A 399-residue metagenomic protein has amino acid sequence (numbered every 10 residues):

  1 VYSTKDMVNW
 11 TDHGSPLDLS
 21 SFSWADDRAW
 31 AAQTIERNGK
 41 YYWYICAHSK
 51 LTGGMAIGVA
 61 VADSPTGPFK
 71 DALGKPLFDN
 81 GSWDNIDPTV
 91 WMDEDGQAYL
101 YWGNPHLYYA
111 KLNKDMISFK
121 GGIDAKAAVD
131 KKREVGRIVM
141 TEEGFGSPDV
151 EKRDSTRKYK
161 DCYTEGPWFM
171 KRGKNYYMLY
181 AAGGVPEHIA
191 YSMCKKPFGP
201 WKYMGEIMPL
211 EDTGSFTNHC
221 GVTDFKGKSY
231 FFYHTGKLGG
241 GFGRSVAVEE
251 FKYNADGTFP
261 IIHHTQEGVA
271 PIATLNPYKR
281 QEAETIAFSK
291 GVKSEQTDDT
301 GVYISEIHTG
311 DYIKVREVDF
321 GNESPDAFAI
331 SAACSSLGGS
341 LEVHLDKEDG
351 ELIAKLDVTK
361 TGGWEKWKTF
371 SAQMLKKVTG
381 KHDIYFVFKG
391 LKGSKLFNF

Functional and structural regions predicted by a protein language model:
V1-K355, T359-F399: Carbohydrate-active catalytic/glycan-binding domains of CAZyme proteins, especially the secreted or lumenal ectodomains
